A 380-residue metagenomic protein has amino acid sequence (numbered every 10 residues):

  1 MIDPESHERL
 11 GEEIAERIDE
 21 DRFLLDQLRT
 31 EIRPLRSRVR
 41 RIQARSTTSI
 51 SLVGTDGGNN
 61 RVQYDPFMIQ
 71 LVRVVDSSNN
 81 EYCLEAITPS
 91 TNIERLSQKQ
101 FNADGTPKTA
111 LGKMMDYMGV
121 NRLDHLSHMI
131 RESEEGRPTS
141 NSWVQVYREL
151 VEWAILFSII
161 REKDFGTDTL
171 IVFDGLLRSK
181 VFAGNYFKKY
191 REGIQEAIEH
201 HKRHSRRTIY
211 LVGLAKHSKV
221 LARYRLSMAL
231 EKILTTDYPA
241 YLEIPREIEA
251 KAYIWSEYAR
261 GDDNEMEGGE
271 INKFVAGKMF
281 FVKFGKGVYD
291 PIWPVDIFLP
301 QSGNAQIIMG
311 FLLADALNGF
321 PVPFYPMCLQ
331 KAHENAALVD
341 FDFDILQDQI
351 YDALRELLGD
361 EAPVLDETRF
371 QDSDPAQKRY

Functional and structural regions predicted by a protein language model:
M1-R45, I50, K99-Y380: Long, contiguous domain-sized segments
R41-S46, N59-D65: Short secondary-structure boundary/capping segments within folded domains
I50-G58: Two-metal-ion RNase H-like nuclease active-site motif
G54, V74, V172: Generic enzyme active-site microenvironment
G58-R61, V75-N80, L177-S179, H217-V220: Short loop/turn segments at secondary-structure transitions that flank enzyme active sites
V62-R122: Acidic, metal-ligating active-site segments
